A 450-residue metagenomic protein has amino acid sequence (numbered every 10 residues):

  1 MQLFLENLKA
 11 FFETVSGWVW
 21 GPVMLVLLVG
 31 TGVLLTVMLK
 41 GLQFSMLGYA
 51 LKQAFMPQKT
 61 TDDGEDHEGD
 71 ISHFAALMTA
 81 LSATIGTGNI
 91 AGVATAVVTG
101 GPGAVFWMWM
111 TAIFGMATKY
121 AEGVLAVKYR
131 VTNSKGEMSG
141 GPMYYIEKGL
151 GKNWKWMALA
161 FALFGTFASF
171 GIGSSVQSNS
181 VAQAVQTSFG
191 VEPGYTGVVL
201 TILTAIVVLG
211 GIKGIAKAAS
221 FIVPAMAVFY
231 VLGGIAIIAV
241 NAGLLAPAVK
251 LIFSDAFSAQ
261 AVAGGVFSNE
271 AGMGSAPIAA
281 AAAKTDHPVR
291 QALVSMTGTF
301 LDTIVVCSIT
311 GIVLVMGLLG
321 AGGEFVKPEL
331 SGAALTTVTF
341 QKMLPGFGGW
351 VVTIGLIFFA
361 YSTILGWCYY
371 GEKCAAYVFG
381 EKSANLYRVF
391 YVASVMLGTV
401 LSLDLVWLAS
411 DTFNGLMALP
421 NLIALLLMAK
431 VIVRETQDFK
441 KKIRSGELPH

Functional and structural regions predicted by a protein language model:
M1-T87, V97-A104, G115, M396 (+1 more regions): N-terminal alpha-helical transmembrane segments of multi-pass membrane transport and channel/translocase proteins
N7-L8, M38-Q43, G88-V93, S169-V181 (+5 more regions): Transmembrane helix-loop junctions in multi-pass membrane proteins
L25-T31, S72-T79, K152-A168, V198-V199 (+6 more regions): Select transmembrane alpha-helical segments in multipass membrane proteins
L27-L34, M38-L51, F161, S178-V185 (+4 more regions): Membrane-interface loop-to-helix entry segments
L35-T36, T111-G136, M143, E147-N179 (+2 more regions): Helix-loop-helix module between adjacent transmembrane segments
G41-I71, T95-V105, W109, A117-G151 (+4 more regions): Flexible loop linkers connecting adjacent transmembrane helices in multi-pass alpha-helical membrane transporters
T61-V98, L125-M143, E147-G149, A160-L163 (+2 more regions): Alpha-helical membrane segments and immediately flanking helix-loop junctions that form or couple to the substrate/ion
E122-Y129, G233-L251, F257, A282-T285 (+3 more regions): Extracellular/periplasmic helix-exit of transmembrane alpha-helices
